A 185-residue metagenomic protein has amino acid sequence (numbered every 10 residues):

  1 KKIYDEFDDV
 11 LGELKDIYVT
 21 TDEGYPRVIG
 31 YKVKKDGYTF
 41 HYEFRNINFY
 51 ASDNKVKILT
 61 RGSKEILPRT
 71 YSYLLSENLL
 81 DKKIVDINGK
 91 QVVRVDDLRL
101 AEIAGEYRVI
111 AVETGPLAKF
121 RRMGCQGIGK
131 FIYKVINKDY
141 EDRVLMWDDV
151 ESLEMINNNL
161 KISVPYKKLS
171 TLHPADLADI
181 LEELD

Functional and structural regions predicted by a protein language model:
K1-E183: Peripheral interaction segments used for macromolecular assembly
